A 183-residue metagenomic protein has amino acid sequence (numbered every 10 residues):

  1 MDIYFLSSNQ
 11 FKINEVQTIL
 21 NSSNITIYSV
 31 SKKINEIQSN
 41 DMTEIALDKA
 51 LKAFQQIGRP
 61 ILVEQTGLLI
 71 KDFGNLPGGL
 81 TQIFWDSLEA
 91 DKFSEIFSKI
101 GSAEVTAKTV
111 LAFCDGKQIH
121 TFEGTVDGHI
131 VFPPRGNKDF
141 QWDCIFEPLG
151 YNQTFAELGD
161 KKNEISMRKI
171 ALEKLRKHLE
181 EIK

Functional and structural regions predicted by a protein language model:
D2-Y4, F11-K183: Anionic-ligand binding patches
